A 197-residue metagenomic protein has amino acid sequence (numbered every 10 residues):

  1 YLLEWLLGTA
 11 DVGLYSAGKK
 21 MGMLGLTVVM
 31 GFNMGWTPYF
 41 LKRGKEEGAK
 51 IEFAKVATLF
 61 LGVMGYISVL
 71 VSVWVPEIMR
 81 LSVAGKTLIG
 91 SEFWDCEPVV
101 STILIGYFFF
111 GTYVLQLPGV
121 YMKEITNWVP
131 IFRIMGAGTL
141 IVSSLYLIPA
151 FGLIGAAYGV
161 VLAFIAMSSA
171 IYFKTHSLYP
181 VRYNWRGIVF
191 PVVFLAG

Functional and structural regions predicted by a protein language model:
Y1, G35, Y39-I51, L178-P191: Interhelical loop/hinge segments that connect adjacent transmembrane helices in multipass membrane
Y1-A10, K20: Signature of the first transmembrane helix
Y1-L2, L115-G119, I141-Y146: Alpha-helical transmembrane segments of multipass membrane proteins
L6-T9, R43, M122-E124, A150: Helix-loop interface residues and adjacent transmembrane-helix termini in multi-pass membrane transporters, primarily
A10-D11, E97, N127, I134-S169: Membrane-interface helix-loop junctions in multi-pass transport and translocation proteins
L14-R133: Specific pore-lining/lateral-gate transmembrane helices of multi-pass inner-membrane transport and insertion machines
M23-T27, S68, G111, A137-S144 (+2 more regions): Hydrophobic transmembrane alpha-helices of multi-pass small-molecule transporters
K55-F60, V160-G197: Membrane-interface "helix-start" segments
